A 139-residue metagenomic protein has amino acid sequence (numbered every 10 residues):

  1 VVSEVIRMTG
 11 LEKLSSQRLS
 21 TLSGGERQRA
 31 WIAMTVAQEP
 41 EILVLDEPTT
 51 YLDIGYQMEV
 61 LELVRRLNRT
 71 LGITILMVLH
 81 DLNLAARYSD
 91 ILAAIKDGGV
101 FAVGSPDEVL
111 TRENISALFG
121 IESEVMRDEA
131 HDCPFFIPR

Functional and structural regions predicted by a protein language model:
V1-L14: Conserved ABC ATPase "signature" region
R18-L22, E26: Conserved ABC ATPase signature
E39: Conserved catalytic motifs of ABC-family nucleotide-binding domains
L43-E47: Catalytic Walker B motif of ABC-type/P-loop ATPase nucleotide-binding domains
M58-L71: Helical segment within the ABC ATPase nucleotide-binding domain
A93, D97-E108: Conserved switch/coupling elements of ABC/ABC-like ATPase nucleotide-binding domains
R112, S116-R139: ABC ATPase nucleotide-binding domains
